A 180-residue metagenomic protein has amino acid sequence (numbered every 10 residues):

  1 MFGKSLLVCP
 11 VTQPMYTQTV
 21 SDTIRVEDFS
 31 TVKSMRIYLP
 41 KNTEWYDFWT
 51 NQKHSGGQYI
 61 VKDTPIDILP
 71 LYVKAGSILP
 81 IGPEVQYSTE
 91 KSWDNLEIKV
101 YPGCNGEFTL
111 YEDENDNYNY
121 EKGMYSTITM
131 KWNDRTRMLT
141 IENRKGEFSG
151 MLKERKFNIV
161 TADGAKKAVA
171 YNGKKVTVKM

Functional and structural regions predicted by a protein language model:
M1-M138, G146-D163: Catalytic core of carbohydrate-active enzymes
T140, A162-M180: Extracellular glycoprotein-like low-complexity segments
